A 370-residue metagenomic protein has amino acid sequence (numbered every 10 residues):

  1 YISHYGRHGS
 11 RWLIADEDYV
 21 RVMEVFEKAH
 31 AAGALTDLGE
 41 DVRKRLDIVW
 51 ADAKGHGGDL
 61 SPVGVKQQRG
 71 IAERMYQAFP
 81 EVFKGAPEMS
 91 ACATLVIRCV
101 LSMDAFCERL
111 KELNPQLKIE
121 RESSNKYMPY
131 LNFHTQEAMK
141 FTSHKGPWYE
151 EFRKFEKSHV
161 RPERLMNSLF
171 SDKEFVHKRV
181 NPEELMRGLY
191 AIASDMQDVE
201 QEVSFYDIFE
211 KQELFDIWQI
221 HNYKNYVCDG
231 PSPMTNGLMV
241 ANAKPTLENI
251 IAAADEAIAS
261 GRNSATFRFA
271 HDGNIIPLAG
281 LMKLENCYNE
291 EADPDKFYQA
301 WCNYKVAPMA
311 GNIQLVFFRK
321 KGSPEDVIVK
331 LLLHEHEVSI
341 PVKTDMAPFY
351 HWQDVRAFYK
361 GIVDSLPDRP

Functional and structural regions predicted by a protein language model:
Y1-S90, T94-T266, A270-P370: Signature for phosphate-centric chemistry
